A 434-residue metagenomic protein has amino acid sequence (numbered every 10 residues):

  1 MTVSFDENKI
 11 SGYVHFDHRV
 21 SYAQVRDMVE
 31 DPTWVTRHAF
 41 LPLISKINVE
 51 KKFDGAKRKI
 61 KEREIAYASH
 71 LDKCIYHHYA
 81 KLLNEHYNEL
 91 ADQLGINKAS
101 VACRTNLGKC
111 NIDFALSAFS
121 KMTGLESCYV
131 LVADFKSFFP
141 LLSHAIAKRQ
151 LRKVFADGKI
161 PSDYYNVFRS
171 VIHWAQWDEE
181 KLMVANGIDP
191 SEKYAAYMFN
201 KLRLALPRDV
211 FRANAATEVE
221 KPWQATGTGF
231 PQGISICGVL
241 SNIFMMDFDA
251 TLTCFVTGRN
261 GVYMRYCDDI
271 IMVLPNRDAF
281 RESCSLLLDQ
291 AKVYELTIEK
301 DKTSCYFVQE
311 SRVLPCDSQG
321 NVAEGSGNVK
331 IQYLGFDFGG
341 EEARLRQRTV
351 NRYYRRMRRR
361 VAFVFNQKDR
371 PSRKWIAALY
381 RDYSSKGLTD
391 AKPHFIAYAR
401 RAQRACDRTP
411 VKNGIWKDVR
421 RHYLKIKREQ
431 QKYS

Functional and structural regions predicted by a protein language model:
M1-Y194, P222-W223, A405-C406, V411-S434: Conserved two-metal-ion catalytic palm core of "right-hand" nucleic acid polymerases, unifying RNA-dependent RNA
I60-K61, H70-K73, G124-S127, I234-S235 (+4 more regions): Short, well-ordered loop/turn elements at secondary-structure boundaries
S69, K73, H77-Y79, V210-I234 (+5 more regions): Right-hand nucleic-acid polymerase module
N88, I160, W177, K181 (+3 more regions): Intrinsically disordered or highly flexible coil/loop and linker segments, enriched in small and charged/polar residues
E89, K109, A115-L116, T251 (+7 more regions): Basic nucleic-acid-binding interfaces
D92-V101, R265-C267, D301-S304: Long, charged, glycine-rich C-terminal linkers/tails
A115-A118, T123, C128, K148 (+6 more regions): Localized chelating/binding microdomains that coordinate divalent metal ions or stabilize phosphate-bearing
L125-C267, M272-L286, N328, K374 (+3 more regions): Conserved polymerase palm-domain catalytic core
